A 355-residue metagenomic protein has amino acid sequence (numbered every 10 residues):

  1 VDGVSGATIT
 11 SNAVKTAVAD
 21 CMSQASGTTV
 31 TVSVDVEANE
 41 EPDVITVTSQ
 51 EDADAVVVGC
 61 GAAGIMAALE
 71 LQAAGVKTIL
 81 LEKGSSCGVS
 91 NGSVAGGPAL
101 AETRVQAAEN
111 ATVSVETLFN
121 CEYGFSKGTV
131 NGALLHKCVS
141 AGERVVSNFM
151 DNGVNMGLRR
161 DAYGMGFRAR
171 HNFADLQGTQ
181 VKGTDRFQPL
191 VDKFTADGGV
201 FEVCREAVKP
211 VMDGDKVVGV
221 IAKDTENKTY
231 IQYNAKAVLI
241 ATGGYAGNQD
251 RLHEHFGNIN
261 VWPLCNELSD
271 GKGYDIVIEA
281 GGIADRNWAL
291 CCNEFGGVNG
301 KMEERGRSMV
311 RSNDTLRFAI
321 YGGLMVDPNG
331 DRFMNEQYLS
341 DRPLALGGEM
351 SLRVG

Functional and structural regions predicted by a protein language model:
V1-D35: Active-site- and interface-proximal helix/loop "cap" or "latch" segments in soluble metabolic and energy-transducing
D35-D52, G330: A short, basic/flexible loop-to-alpha-helix module at the beginning of a structural domain
V44-A63, I79: Beta1/beta-strand and adjacent pyrophosphate-binding region of the FAD-binding site in flavoprotein oxidoreductases
A73-S93: Glycine-rich FAD pyrophosphate-binding loop
A99-C138: Glycine-rich active-site loop/strand segments that organize a redox cofactor
S140-T229, Q249-D250, G297-N299: Conserved redox-cofactor binding core of oxidoreductases
E226-K228, Y233-K301: Glycine-rich loop(s) and the adjacent beta-strand/alpha-helix scaffold that form part
Y274-I276, A280-G355: An anion/pyrophosphate-binding glycine-rich loop and adjacent beta-alpha core in soluble alpha-beta enzymes
